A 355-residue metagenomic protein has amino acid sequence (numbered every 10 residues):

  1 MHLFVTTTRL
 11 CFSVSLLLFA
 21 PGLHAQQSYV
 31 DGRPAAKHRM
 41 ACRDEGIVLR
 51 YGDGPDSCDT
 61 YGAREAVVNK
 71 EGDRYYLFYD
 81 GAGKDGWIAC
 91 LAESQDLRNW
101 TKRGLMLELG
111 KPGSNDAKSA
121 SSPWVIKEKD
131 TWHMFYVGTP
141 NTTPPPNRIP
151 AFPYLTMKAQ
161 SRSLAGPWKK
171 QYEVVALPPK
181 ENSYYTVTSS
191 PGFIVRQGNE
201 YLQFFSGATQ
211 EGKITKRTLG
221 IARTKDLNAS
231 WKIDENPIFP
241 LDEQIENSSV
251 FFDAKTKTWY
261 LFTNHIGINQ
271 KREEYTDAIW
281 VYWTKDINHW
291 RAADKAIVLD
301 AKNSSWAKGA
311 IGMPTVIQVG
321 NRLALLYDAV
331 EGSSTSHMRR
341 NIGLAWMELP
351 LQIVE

Functional and structural regions predicted by a protein language model:
M1-T7: N-terminal secretory signal peptides that target proteins for export/translocation
R9-A20: Bacterial N-terminal signal peptides
Q26-K118, I126-P191, V195-E246, F252-A307 (+1 more regions): Beta-rich carbohydrate-recognition and catalytic domains
